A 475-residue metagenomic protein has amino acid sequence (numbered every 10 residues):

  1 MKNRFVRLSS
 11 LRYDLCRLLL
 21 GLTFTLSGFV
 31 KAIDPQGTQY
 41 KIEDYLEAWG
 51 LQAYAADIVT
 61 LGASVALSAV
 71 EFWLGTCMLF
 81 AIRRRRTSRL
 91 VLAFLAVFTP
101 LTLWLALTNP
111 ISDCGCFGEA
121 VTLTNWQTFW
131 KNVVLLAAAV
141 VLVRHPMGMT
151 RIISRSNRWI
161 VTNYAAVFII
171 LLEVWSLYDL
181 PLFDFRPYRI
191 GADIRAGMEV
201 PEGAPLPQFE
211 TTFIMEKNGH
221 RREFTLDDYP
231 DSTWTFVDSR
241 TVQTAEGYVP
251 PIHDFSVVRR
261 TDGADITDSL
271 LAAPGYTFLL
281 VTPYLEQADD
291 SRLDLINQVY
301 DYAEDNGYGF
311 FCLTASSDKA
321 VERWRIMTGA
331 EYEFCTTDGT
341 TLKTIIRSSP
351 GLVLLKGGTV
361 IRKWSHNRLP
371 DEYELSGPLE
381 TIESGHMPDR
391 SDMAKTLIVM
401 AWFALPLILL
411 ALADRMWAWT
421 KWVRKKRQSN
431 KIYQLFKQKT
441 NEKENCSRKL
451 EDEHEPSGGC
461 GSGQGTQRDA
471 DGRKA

Functional and structural regions predicted by a protein language model:
N3-R7, L11, C16-R17, T23 (+1 more regions): Hydrophobic alpha-helical segments
T25, F310-F311, T328-R347: Short, internal strand/loop/helix patches that form the active-site neighborhood or redox-interaction surface
V133-Y164: Cytosolic-side transmembrane helix boundary signature
I153-L182: Internal/C-terminal transmembrane anchor helices
L172-D265, S269: Membrane-interface segments at or immediately adjacent to transmembrane helices that form the boundary between
F213-K217, P350-K363: A short, hydrophobic beta-strand/beta-hairpin element that forms part of a small beta-sheet core
D268-Q287: Short active-site neighborhood of thiol/selenol oxidoreductases, capturing the structured segment around
D289, A404-E442, C446: Juxtamembrane interface at the cytosolic side of transmembrane helices
